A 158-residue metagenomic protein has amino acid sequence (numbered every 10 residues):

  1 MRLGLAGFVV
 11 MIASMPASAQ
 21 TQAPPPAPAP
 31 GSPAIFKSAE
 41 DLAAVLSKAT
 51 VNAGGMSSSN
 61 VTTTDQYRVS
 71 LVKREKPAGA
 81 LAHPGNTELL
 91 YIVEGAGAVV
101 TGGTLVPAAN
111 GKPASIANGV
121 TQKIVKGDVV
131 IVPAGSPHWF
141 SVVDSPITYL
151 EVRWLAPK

Functional and structural regions predicted by a protein language model:
M1-G4, Q20: Positively charged n-region of N-terminal signal peptides that target proteins for export
G4-P16: Bacterial N-terminal signal peptides
A17-A80: A short, N-terminal "cap"/entry segment at the start of jelly-roll beta-barrel domains of the cupin/DSBH fold
L81, E88-Y91, T121-Q122, V129-V130: His/acidic/aromatic-lined binding-pocket segments of jelly-roll/cupin-type domains and related regulatory beta-sandwich
P84-L105: Short, conserved beta-strand element in jelly-roll/cupin
L105-V129: An anionic, turn-rich surface loop/hairpin at beta-sheet edges that serves as a generic interaction/coordination patch
K123-V143: Conserved metal-binding segment of the jelly-roll/cupin
D144-K158: A short hydrophobic beta-strand segment most commonly corresponding to one strand of the jelly-roll/cupin
